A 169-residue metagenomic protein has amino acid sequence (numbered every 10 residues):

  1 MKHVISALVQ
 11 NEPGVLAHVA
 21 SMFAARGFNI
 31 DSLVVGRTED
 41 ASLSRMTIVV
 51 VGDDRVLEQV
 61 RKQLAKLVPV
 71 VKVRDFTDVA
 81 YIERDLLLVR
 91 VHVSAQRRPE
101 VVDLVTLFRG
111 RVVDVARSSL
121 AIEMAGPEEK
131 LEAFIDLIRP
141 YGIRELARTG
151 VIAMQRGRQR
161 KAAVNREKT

Functional and structural regions predicted by a protein language model:
M1-R45, V49-T169: Long, contiguous binding/interaction regions
